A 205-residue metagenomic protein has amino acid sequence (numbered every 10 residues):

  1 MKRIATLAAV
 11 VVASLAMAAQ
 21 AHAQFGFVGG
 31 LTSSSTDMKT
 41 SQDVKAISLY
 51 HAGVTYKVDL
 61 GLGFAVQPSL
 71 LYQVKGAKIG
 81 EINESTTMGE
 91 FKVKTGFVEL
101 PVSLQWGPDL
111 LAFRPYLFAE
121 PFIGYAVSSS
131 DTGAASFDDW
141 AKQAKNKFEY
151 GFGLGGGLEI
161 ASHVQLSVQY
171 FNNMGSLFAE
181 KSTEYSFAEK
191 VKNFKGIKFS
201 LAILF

Functional and structural regions predicted by a protein language model:
M1-Q24: Cleavable N-terminal export/targeting peptides
A19-V58, A126-S128, A134-A135, A202-F205: Short glycine/proline- and aromatic-enriched beta-strand/turn motifs that initiate or cap beta-hairpins
A23, A46-Y50, K94-L100, N146-F152 (+1 more regions): Residues that define the transmembrane beta-barrel architecture of outer-membrane proteins
F25, F64-V66, A112, S162-V168: Repeated loop/turn-to-beta-strand initiation elements of outer-membrane beta-barrel proteins
L31, K57-A134, K192-F205: Gram-negative (and chloroplast) outer-membrane scaffold detector with strong preference for beta-barrel transmembrane
D37-D43, K78-T86, S129-D138, F178-Y185: Outer-membrane beta-barrel translocator domains and adjoining extracellular loop/strand segments of Gram-negative
K39-D43, G89-V93, A141-K145, S186-K190: Outer-membrane beta-barrel domain signature
F148-A161, Q165: Conserved C-terminal beta-signal and adjacent last beta-strands/turns of outer-membrane beta-barrel proteins
